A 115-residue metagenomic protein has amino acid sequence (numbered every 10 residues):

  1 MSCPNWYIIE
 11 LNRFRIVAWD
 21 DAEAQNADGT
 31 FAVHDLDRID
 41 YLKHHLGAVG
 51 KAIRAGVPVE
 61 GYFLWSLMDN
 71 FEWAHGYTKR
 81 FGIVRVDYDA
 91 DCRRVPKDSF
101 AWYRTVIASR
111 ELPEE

Functional and structural regions predicted by a protein language model:
M1-E115: Non-catalytic scaffold segments within catalytic domains of secreted glycoside hydrolases
